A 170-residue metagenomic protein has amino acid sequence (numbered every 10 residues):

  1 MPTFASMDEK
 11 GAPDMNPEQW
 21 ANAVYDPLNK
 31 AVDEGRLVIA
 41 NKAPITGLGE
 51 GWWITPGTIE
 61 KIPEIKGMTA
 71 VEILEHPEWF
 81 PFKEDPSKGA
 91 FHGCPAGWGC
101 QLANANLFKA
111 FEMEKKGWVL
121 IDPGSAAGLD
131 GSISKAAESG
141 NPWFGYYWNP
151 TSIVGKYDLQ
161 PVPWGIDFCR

Functional and structural regions predicted by a protein language model:
M1-E34, G131-K135, S152-D158: Pocket-flanking alpha-helical
F4-K10, P27, A31, H76-F80 (+2 more regions): Structured segments of extracytoplasmic/periplasmic soluble domains in secreted or envelope-associated proteins
E18, H92-C169: Ligand-binding pocket segment of bilobal, Venus flytrap-like solute-binding proteins
V24-G93: A conserved helix-loop-strand patch within extracytoplasmic ligand-binding domains of the periplasmic binding
